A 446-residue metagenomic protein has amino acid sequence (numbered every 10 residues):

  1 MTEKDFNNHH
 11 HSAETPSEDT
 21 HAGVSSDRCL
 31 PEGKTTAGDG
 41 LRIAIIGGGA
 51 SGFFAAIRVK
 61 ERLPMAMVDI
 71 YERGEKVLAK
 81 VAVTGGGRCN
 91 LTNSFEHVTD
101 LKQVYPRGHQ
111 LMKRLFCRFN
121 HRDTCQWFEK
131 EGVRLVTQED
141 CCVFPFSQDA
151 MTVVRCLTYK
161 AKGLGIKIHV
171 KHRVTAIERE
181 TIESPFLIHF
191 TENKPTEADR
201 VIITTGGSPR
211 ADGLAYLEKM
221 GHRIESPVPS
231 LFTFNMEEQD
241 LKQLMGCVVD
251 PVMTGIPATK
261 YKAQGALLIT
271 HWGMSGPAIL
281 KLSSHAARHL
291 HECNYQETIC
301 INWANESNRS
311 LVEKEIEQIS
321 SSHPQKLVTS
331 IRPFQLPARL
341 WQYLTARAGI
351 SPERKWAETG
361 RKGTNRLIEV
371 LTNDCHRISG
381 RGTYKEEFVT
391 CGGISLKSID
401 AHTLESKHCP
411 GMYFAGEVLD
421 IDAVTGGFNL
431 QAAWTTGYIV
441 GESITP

Functional and structural regions predicted by a protein language model:
I43-D69: N-terminal Rossmann-like FAD-binding beta1-loop-alpha1 element of flavoenzymes
I45, G49-S51, K76, G207-S208 (+1 more regions): Residue-level detector of alpha-helix initiation sites
E61-G85: Glycine-rich FAD pyrophosphate-binding loop
E61-R62, G74-K76, H97-D100, C117 (+6 more regions): Residue-level recognition of phosphate/Mg2+-coordinating polar/acidic sites in nucleotide-handling active sites
V83-H109: N-terminal glycine-rich dinucleotide-binding loop that anchors FAD/FMN and/or NAD(P) in oxidoreductases
K113-N120, D140-T158, S208-A211, W356-G363: Short beta-strand to alpha-helix junction loop
K160-R332: Predominantly flavin-linked oxidoreductase catalytic cores and closely associated redox partners
S208, A215, I421-P446: A conserved FAD-binding loop/helix module that cradles the flavin
